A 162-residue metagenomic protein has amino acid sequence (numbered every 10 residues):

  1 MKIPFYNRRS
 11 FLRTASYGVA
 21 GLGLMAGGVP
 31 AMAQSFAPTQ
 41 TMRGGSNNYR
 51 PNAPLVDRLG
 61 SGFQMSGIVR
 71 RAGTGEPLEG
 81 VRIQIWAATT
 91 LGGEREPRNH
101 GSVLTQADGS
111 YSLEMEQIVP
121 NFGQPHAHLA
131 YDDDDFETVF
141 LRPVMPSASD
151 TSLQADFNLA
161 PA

Functional and structural regions predicted by a protein language model:
M1-S10, V19-M25: N-terminal secretory signal peptides
G18-V19, T74: Generic hydrophobic alpha-helical segments
S35-A162: Beta-strand-dominated extracellular/periplasmic modules and repeats in secreted or surface-exposed proteins
